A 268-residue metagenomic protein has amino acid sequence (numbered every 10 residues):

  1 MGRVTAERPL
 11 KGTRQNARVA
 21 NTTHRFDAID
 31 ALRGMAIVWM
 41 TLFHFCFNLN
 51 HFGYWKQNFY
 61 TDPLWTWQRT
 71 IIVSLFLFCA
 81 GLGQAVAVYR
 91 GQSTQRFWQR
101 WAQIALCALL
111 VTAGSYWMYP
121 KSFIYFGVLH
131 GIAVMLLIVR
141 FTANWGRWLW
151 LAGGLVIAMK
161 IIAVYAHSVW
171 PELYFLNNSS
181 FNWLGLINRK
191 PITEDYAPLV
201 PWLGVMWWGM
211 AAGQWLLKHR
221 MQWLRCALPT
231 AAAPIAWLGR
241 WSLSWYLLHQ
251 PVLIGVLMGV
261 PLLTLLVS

Functional and structural regions predicted by a protein language model:
G2-S268: Alpha-helical transmembrane segments and their immediate juxtamembrane cytosolic regions
